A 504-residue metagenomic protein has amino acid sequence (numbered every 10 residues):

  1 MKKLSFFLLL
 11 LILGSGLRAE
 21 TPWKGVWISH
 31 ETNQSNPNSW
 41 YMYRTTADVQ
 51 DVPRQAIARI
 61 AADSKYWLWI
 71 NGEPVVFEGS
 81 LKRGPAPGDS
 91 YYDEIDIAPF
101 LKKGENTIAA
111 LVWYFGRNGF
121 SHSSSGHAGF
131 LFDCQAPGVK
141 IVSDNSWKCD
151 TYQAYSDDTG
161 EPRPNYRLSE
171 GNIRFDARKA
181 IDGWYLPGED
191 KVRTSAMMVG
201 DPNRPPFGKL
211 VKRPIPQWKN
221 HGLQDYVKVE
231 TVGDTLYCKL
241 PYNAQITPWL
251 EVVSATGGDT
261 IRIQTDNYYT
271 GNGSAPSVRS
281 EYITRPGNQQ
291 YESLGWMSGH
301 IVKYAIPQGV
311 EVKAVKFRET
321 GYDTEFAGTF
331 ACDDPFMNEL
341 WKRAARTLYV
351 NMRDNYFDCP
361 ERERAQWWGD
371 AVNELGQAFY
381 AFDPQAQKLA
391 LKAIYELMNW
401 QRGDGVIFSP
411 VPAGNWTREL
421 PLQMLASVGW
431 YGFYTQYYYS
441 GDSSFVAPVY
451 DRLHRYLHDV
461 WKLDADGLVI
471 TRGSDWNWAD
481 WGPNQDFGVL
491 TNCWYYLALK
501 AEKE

Functional and structural regions predicted by a protein language model:
M1-T21: Bacterial Sec-dependent N-terminal signal peptides
L4-F6, A62, D334, G488 (+1 more regions): Generic hydrophobic-segment detector
L9-L10, N220, A371, Y380: Enrichment for repetitive, rod-forming helical segments
E20-E361, D370, A386-L391, F408-V411 (+1 more regions): Extracellular/oxidizing-compartment recognition motifs
P99, A109-W113, P137, E281-G309 (+4 more regions): Aromatic-rich carbohydrate-recognition surfaces in CAZymes
